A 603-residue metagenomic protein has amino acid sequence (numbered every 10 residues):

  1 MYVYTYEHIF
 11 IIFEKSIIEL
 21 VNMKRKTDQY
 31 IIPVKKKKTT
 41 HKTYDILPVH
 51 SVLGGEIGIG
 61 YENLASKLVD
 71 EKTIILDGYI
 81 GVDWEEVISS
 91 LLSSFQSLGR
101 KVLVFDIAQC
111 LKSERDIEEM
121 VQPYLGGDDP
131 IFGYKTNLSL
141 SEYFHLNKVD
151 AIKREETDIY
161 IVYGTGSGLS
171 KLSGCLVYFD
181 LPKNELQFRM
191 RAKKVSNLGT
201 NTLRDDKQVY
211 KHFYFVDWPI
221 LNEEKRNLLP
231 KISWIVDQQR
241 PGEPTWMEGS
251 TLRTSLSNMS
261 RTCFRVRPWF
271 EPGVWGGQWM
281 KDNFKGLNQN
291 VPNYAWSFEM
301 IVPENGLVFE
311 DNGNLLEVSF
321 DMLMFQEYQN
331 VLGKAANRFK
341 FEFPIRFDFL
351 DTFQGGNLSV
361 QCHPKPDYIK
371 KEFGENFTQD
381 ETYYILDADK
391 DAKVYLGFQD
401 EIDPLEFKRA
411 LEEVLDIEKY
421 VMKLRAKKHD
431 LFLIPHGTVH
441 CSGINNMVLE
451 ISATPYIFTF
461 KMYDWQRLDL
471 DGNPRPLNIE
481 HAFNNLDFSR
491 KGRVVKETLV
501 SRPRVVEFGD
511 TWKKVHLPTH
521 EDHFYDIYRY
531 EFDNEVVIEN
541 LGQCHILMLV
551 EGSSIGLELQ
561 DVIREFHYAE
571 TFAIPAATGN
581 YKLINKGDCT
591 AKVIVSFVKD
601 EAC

Functional and structural regions predicted by a protein language model:
N22-D70, E85-Q96, A192-S196, Y214-Q278: NTP-dependent small-molecule kinase module
K24-E62, S97-I159: ATP-dependent small-molecule kinase phosphotransfer cores that center on conserved nucleotide phosphate-binding segments
Y61-N63, P230-D403, D464-E507, K513 (+2 more regions): Transition-metal
S94, L98, N147-G199: ATP-dependent NMP and nucleoside kinases share a basic, alpha-helical "lid"
L111-F144, C175-I220: A glycine- and Lys/Arg-enriched "phosphate-lid" helix/loop adjacent to the NTP-binding pocket of small-molecule kinases
E342, T352-N357, A388-D391, T438-I457 (+2 more regions): Ligand-binding loop in jelly-roll beta-barrel domains
Q354-G356, D380-E381, I385-D403, F407 (+2 more regions): Glycine- and acidic-residue-biased ligand/ion/polar-headgroup-sensing regions
V421-F432, L559-T578: Short acidic-glycine-tyrosine-enriched beta hairpin
